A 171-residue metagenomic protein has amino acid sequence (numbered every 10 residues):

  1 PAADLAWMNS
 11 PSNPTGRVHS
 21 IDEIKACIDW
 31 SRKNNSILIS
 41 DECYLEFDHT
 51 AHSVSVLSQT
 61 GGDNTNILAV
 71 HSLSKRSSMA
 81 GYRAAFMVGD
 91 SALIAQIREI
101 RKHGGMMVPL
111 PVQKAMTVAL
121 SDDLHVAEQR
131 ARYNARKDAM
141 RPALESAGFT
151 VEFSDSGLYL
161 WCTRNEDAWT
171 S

Functional and structural regions predicted by a protein language model:
P1-S171: PLP-dependent class I/II
